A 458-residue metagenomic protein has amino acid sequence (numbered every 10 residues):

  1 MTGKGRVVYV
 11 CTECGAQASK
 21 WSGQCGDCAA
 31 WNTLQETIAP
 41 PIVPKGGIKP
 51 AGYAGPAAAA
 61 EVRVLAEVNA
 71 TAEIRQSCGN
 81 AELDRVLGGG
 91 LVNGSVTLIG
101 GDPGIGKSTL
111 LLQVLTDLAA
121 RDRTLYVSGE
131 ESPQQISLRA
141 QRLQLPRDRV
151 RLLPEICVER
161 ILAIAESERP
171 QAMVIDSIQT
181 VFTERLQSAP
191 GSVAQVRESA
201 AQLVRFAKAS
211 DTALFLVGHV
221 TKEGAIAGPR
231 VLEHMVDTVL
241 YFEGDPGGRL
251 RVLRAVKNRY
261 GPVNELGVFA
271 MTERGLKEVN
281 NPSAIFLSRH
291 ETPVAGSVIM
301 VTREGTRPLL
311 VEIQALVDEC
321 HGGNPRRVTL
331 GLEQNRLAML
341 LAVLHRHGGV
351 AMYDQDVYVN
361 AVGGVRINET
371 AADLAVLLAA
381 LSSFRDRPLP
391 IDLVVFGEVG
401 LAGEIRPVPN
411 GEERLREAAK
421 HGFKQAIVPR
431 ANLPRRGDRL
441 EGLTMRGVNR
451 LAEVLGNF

Functional and structural regions predicted by a protein language model:
T2-E13, Q17-D84, V92-G100, I105-R123 (+4 more regions): Peripheral, non-AAA+ core regions of ATP-driven protein-machinery
T124-S128: Conserved RecA-like ASCE P-loop NTPase motor core of nucleic-acid helicases/translocases
G129-Q135: Conserved Walker A/P-loop ATP-binding site and its immediately adjacent core in helicase/helicase-like ATPase domains
